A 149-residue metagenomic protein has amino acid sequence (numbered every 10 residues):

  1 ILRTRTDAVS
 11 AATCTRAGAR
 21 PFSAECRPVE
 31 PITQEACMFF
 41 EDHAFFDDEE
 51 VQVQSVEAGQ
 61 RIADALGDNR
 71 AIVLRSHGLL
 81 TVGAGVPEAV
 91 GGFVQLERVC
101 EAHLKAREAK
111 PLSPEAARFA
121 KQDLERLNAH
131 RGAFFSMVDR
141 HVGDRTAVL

Functional and structural regions predicted by a protein language model:
I1, E50-I62, P111-D123: Noncatalytic linker/hinge segments flanking ATPase motor cores
I1-A11, V29-F45, M137-G143: Charged, low-complexity, helix/coiled-coil-prone segments
I1-A19, V56, Q60-I62, D68: Short HxH-centered metal-ligating active-site micro-motif
R3, R27, D64-G67, Q95-R98: Short, intrinsically disordered, mixed-charge
C14-Q54, A58: Class I SAM-dependent methyltransferase SAM-binding "motif I" and its flanking Rossmann-like core
P21, Q34, M38, D42 (+3 more regions): Alpha-helical context
F40-V94: A contiguous pocket-lining binding segment that forms or flanks enzyme active sites
R70-L149: A conserved C-terminal secondary-structure "cap"
